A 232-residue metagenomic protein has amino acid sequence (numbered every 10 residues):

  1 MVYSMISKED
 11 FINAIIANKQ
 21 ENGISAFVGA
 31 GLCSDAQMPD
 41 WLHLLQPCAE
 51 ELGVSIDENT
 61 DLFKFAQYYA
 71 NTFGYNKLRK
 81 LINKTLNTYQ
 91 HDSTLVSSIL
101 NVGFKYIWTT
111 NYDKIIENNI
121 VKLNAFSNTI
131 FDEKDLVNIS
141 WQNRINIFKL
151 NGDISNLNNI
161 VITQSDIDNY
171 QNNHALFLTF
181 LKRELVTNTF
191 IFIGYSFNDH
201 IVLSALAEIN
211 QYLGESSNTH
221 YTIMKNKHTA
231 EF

Functional and structural regions predicted by a protein language model:
M1-T189, I193-F232: Conserved catalytic-core helix/loop/strand module for nucleotide-ribose chemistry
